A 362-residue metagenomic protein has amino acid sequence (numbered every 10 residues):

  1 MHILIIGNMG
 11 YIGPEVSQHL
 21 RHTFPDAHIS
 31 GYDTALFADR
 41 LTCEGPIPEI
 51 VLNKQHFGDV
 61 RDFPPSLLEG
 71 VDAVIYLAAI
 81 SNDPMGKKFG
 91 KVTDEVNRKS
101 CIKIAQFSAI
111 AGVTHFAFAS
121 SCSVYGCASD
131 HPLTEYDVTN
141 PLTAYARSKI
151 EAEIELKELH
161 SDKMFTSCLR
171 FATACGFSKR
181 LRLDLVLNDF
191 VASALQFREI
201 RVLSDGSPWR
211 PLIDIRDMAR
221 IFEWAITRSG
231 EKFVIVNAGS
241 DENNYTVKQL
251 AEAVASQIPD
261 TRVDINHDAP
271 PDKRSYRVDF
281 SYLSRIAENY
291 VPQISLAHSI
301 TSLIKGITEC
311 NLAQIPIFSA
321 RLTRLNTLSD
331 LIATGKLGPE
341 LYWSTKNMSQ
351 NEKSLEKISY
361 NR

Functional and structural regions predicted by a protein language model:
M1-A73: N-terminal Rossmann/SDR dinucleotide-binding element
F57-V96: NAD(P)H-binding glycine-rich loop region in Rossmannoid oxidoreductase-like domains and their noncatalytic homologs
V74, K87-F116: NAD(P)-cofactor binding segment of oxidoreductase domains
I102-A144: Conserved Rossmann-fold NAD(P)-dependent oxidoreductase catalytic core, especially the SDR/UDP-sugar
S120-S121, E153-S178, N188: Conserved beta-loop-beta element that borders a ligand/cofactor-binding pocket
C127, N140-S167, L195-Q196: Active-site Tyr-X1-5-Lys
I150, C175-N188, R198, L203 (+4 more regions): Glycine/proline-rich active-site loop of Rossmann-fold NAD(P)-dependent oxidoreductases
W224, R228-R285, I358-R362: Mid/C-terminal beta-alpha module of Rossmann-like enzyme folds, strongest in SDR-family dehydrogenases/epimerases
